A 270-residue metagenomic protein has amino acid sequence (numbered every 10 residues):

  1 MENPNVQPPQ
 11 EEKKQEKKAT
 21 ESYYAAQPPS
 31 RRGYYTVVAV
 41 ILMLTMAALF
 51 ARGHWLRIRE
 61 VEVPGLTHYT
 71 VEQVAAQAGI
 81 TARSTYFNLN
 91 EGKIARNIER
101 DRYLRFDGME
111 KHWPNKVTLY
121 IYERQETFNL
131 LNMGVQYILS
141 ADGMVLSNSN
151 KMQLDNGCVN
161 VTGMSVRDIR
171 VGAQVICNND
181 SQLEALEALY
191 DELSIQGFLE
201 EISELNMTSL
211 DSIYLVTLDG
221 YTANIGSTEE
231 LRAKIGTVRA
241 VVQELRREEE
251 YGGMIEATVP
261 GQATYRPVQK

Functional and structural regions predicted by a protein language model:
M1-F50, L56, E72-T85, R96 (+1 more regions): Charged, solvent-exposed interaction patches on well-folded alpha/beta domains that mediate macromolecular contacts
R59-T70: Juxtamembrane extracytosolic/periplasmic "stalk" immediately C-terminal to the first targeting helix
G65, S84-L89: Short, surface-exposed ligand-recognition loops at beta-strand->loop->(often short) alpha-helix junctions that present
D101: Acidic-histidine catalytic/liganding microenvironments
